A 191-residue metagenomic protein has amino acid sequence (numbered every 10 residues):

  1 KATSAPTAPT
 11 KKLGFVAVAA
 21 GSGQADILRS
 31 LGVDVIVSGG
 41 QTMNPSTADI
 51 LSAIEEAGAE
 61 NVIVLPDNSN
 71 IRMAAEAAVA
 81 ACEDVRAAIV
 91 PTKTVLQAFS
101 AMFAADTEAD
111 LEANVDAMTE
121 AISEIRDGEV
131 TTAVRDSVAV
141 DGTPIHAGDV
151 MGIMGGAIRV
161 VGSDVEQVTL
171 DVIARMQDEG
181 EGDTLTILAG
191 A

Functional and structural regions predicted by a protein language model:
K1-A191: N-terminal loops that bind phosphate or other acidic moieties and the adjacent beta-alpha structural core
